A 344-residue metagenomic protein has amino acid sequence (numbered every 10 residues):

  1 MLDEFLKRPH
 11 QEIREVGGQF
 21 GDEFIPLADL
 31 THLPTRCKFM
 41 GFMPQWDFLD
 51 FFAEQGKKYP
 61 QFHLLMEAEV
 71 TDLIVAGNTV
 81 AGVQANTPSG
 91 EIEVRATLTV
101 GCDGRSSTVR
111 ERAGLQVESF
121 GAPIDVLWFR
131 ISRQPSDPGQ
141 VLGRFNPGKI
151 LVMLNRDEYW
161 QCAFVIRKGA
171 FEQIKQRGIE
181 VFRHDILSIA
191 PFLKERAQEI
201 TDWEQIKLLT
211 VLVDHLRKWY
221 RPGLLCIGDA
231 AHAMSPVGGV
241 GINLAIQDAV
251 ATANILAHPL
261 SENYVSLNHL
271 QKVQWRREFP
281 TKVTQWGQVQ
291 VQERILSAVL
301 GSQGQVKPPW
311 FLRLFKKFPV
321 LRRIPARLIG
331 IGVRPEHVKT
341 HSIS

Functional and structural regions predicted by a protein language model:
M1-K57, G77: Active-site-adjacent segment of FAD-dependent monooxygenases/related oxidoreductases
G56-T71: A conserved beta-strand/loop element that lines the FAD pocket in flavoprotein oxidoreductases
Y59-P60, G77, A190, F318: Acidic-histidine catalytic/liganding microenvironments
A68-T71, N78-E93, L98-K207, V211 (+2 more regions): Conserved FAD-binding catalytic core of PHBH/FMO-like flavoproteins
C102, G228-D229, Q247: Active-site flanking residues adjacent to catalytic metal/cofactor-binding acidic residues
I150, V211-L216, A231-N243, F279 (+1 more regions): Glycine-rich phosphate/pyrophosphate-binding beta-alpha loops
L209-C226, K282-V283, L300: FAD-binding beta-loop-beta segment adjacent to the flavin cofactor pocket
N254-S344: C-terminal helical "tail/cap" subdomain of flavin- and related membrane-associated enzymes
